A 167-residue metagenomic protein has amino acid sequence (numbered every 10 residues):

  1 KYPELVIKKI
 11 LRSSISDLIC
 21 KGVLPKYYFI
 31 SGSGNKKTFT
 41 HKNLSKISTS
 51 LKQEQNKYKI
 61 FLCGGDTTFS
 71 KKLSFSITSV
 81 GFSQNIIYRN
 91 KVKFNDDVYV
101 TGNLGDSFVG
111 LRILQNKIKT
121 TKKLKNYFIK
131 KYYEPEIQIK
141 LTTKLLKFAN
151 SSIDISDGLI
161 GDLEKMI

Functional and structural regions predicted by a protein language model:
K1-I167: Helix-biased detector of long, well-ordered alpha-helical tracts
